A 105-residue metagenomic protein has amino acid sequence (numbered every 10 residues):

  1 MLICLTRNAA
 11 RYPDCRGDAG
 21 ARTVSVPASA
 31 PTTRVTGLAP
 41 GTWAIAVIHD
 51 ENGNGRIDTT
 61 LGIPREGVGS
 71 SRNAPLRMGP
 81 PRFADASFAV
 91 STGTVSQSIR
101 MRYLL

Functional and structural regions predicted by a protein language model:
L2-T6, A46: Beta-strand signatures of extracellular beta-sandwich domains
R7-A9, L105: Solvent-exposed strand-loop boundary residues in beta-sheet-rich modules
D14-A28: Short, acidic Ser/Thr/Gly-rich low-complexity loop/linker segments typical of extracellular and cell-surface proteins
V24-S29, A89-G93: Short proline/glycine- and polar residue-rich coil/turn motifs
V35-A39: Short, flexible loop/turn segments at beta-strand junctions in immunoglobulin-like and fibronectin type III
G41-V47: A short tyrosine-centered beta-strand micro-motif
E51-T59: Acidic, glycine-anchored loop motifs typical of Ca2+
G67-L104: Extracellular beta-sheet/turn segments enriched in Thr/Pro/Gly and aliphatic residues
